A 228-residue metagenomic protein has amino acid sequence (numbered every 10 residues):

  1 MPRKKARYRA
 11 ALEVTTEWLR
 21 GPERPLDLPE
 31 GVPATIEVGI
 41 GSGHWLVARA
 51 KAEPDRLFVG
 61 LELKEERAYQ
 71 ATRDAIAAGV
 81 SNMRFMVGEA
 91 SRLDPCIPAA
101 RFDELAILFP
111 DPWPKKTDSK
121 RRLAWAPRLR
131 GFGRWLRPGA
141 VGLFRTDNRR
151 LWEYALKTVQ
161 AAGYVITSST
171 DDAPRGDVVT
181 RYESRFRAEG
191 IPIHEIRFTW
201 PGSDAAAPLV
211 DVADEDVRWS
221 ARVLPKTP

Functional and structural regions predicted by a protein language model:
M1-P33, I166-P228: SAM/dcSAM-binding transferase cores
V38-S42: Class I SAM-dependent methyltransferase "Motif I" SAM/SAH-binding loop
G43-V47: Glycine-rich SAM-binding Motif I of class I
K64: Conserved SAM/SAH-binding beta-strand->alpha-helix loop
T72-A99: S-adenosyl-L-methionine
A124-P138: A short glycine-rich, Lys/Arg-flanked "PGG" loop and its adjoining helix->strand segment in the class I
R128-R130, E153-D172: Conserved Class I S-adenosyl-L-methionine
G139-T146: Conserved beta-strand signature within the Rossmann-like core of class I S-adenosyl-L-methionine
